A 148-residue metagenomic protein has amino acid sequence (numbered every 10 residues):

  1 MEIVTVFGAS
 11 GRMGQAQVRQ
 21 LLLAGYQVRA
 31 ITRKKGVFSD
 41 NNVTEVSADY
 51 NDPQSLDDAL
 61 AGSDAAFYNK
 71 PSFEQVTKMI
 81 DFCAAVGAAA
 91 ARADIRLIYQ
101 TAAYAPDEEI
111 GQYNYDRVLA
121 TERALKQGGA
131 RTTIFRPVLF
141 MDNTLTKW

Functional and structural regions predicted by a protein language model:
M1-K34, F38-N41, N51-Q54, D58-A61 (+4 more regions): Oxidoreductase cofactor-interface core, primarily capturing Rossmann-like NAD(P)-dependent enzymes
A48: Cofactor-binding loops of NAD(P)H-dependent oxidoreductases, dominated by short-chain dehydrogenase/reductases
A65-N69, Y99: Redox-cofactor binding/interface segments in oxidoreductases and associated redox assembly factors
A66, V86, L125: Hydrophobic/aromatic pocket-lining and membrane-interface residues
V76-F82: Glycine-rich anion/phosphate-binding loops
F82-A89: Short, conserved SAM-binding segment of the class I
